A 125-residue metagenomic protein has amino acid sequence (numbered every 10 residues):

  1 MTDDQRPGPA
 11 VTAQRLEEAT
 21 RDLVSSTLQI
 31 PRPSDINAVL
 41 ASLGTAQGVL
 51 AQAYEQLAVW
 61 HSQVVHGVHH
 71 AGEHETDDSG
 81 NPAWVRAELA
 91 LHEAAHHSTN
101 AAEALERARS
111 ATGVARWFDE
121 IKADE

Functional and structural regions predicted by a protein language model:
T2-R116: Hydrophobic alpha-helical segments that drive targeting, anchoring, or assembly
V114-E125: Low-complexity intrinsically disordered segments
